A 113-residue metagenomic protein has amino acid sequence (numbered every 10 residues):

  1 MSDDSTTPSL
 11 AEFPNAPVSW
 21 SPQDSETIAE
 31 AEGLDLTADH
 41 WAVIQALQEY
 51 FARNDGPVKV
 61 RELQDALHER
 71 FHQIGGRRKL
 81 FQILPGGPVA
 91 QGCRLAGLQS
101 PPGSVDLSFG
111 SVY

Functional and structural regions predicted by a protein language model:
M1-L34: Histone-fold modules and their flanking histone-like tails across chromatin and transcription assemblies
D3, H68-Y113: Helix-rich interaction surfaces within compact, conserved domain-sized segments that mediate assembly or partner
S25, Q64, V89: Generic structural marker for isolated residues within well-ordered, non-membrane alpha-helices of soluble domains
E32, L47-N54: Short amphipathic alpha-helical interaction patches enriched in hydrophobic/aromatic residues with interspersed Lys/Arg
A42-A46: Pre-recognition alpha-helix immediately N-terminal to the DNA-recognition helix within helix-turn-helix or winged-helix
A52-I74: Short, structured protein-protein interaction patches enriched in aromatics and acidic/basic residues, typified by
